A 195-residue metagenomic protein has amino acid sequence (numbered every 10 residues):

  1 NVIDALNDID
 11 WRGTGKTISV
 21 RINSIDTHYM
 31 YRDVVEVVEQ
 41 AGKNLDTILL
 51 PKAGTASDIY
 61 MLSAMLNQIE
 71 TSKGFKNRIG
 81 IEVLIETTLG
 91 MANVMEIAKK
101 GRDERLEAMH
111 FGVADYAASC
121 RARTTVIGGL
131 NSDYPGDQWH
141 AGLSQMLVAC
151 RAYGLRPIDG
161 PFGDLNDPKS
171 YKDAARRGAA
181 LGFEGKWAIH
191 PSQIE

Functional and structural regions predicted by a protein language model:
N1-E195: Expand to "…catalyze enediolate/carbanion chemistry for C-C bond making/breaking, isomerization, decarboxylation
